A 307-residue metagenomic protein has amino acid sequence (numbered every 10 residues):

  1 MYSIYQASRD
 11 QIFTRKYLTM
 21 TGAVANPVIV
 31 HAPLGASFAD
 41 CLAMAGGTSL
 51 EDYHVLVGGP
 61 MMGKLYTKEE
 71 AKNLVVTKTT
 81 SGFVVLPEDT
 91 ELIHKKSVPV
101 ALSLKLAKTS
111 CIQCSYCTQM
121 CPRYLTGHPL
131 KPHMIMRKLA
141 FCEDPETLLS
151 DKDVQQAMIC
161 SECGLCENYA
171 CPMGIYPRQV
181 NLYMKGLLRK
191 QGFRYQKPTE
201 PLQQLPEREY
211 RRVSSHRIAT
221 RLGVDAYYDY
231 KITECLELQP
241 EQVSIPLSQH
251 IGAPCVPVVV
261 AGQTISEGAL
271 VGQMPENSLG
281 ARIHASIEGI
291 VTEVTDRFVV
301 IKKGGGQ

Functional and structural regions predicted by a protein language model:
M1-L165, Y169-M173, R178-L188, R194: Redox cofactor-anchoring modules in respiratory/redox and cofactor-processing assemblies
T19, A32, L56, T79 (+3 more regions): Generic detector of intrinsically disordered, low-complexity, polar/charged segments
E146-L148, Q156-P257, Q263-S266, L270 (+4 more regions): Flanking helices and flexible, charged tails adjoining ferredoxin-like Fe-S electron-transfer domains in multi-subunit
